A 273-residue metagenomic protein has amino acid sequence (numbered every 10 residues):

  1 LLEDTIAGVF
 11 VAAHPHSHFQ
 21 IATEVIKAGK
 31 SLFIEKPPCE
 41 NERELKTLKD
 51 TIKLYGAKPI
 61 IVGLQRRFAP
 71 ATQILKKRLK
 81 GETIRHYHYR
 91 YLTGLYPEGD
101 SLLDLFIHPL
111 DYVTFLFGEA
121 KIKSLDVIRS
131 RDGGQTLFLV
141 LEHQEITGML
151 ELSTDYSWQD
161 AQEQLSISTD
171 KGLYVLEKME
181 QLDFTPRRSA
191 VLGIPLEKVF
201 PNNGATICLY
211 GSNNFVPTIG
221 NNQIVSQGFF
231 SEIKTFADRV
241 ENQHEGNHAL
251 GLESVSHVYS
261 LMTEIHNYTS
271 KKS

Functional and structural regions predicted by a protein language model:
L1-T51: Beta-loop-alpha module in the N-terminal Rossmann-like domain of NAD(P)-dependent dehydrogenases, especially those
G8-F10, N221, F230-S273: C-terminal helix-rich "cap/oligomerization" subdomain common to oxidoreductases
H16, C39-G99: A contiguous active-site-proximal alpha/beta segment in oxidoreductase catalytic domains
A28-K30, Y55-P59, E145-I146: A short helix->loop->beta-strand "cap" motif at the edges of active sites that frequently abuts
I34-E35, I60-V62, L176: Hydrophobic residues in well-ordered beta-strands that form the structural core
G63-P70, L92-I122, G134-Q135: Mid-domain beta-loop-alpha active-site segment that forms a flexible, acidic cofactor/metal-binding surface
I107-R188, L192, G228-V240: Contiguous beta-strand/loop segments that form the cofactor/metal-binding neighborhood of enzyme cores
F184-G220: Charged, glycine/proline-rich intrinsically disordered loops and linkers
